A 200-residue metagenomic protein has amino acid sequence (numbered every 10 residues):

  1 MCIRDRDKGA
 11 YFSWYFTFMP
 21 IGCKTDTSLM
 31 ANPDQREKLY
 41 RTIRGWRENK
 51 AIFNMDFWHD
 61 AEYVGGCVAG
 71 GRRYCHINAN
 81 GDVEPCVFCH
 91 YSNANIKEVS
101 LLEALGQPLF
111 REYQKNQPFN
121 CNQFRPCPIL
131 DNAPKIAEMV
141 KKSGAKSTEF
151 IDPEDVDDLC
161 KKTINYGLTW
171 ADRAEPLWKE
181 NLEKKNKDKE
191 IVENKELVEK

Functional and structural regions predicted by a protein language model:
R4-G66, A79-N80, E84, F88-N93 (+1 more regions): Radical SAM enzyme [4Fe-4S]-AdoMet core and its adjacent flexible, acidic and glycine-rich loops/tails across
G66-C67, F119: Short secondary-structure boundary/capping segments
V68-R72: Short, small/polar residue-rich loop motifs at catalytic or cofactor-binding pockets
F88-K200: Flexible mid-to-C-terminal extensions adjoining Fe-S/redox cofactors in radical SAM and related proteins
